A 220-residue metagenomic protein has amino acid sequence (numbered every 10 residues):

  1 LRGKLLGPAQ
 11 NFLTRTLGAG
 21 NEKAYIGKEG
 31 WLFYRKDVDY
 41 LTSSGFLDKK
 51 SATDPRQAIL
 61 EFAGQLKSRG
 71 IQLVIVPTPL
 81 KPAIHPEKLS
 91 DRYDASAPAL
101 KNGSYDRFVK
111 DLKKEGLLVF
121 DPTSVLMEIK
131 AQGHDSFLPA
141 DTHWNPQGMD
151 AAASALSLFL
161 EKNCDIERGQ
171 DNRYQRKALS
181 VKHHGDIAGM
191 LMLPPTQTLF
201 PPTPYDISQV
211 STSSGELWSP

Functional and structural regions predicted by a protein language model:
L1-P220: Extracellular glycan-modifying ectodomains
